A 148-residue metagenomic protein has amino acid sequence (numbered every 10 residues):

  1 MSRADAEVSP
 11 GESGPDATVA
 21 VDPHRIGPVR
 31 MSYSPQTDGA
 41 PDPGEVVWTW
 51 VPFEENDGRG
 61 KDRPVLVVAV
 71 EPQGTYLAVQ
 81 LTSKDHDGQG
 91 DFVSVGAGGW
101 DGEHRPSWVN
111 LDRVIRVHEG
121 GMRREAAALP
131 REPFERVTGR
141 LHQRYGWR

Functional and structural regions predicted by a protein language model:
M1-A20, A97-R148: C-terminal terminal-subdomain/extension
V19-D22, V29-R30: OB/S1-fold single-stranded nucleic-acid-binding modules and their adjacent gly/ser/pro-rich low-complexity linkers
R30-Q36, F53: Short alpha-helix capping/helix-loop boundary micro-motifs
S34, H86-G88, E119-M122: Preference for short coil/turn "hinge" residues that link or interrupt alpha-helices
E55-D62, V67-D101: Compact nucleic-acid interaction/catalytic patches
